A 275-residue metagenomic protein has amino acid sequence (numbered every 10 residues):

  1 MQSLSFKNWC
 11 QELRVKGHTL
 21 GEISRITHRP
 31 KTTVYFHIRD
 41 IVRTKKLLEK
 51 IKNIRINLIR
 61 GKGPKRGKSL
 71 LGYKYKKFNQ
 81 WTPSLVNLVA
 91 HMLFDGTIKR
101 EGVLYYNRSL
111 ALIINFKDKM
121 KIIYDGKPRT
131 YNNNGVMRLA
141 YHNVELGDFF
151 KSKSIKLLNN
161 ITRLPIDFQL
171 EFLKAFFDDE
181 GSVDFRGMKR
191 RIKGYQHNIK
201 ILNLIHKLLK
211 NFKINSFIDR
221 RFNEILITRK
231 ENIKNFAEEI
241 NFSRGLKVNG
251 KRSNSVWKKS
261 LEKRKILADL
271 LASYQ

Functional and structural regions predicted by a protein language model:
M1-Q275: Internal intein/HINT superfamily modules and their associated LAGLIDADG
